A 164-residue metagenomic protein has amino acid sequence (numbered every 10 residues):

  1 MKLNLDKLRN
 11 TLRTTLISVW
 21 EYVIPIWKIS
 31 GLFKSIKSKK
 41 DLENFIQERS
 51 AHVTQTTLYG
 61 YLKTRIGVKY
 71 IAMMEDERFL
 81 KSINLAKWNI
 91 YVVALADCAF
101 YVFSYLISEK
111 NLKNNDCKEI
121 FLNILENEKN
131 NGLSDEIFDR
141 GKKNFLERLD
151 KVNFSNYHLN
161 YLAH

Functional and structural regions predicted by a protein language model:
K2-R78, L85: Leu/Val/Ala/Ile-rich N-terminal alpha-helices, chiefly Sec-type signal peptides and the beginnings
K28-G31, I107-N111, G132: Short, flexible coil/linker elements and helix-boundary hinge sites characteristic of intrinsically disordered
F33, F45, Y59-Y61, Y70 (+6 more regions): Phenylalanine-focused residue identity feature
Q55, T64, K118-H164: Polybasic, proline/glycine-rich intrinsically disordered low-complexity segments
G60-L112: N-terminal interaction modules that seed assembly of large macromolecular complexes
N111-E119: Short, glycine/acidic-rich hinge or "gate" loops at secondary-structure transitions that mediate conformational
